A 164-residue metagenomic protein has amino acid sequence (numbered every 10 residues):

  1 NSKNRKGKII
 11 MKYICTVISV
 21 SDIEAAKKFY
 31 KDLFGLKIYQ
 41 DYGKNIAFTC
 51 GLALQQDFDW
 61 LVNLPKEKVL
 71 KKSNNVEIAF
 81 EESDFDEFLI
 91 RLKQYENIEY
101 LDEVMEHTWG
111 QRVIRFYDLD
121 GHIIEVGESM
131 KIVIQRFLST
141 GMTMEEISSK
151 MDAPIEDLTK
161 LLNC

Functional and structural regions predicted by a protein language model:
K3-A25, V76-I78, S129-C164: N-terminal beta-strand motif that seeds the catalytic metal site of vicinal oxygen chelate
M11, I38-D41, H107-W109: Short solvent-exposed loop/turn micro-motifs enriched in small/polar/acidic residues
S21-I23, N75-I123, T140, M151-E156 (+1 more regions): Vicinal oxygen chelate
D22-L36: Amphipathic alpha-helical segments
G35-Q40, E99-E103: Short secondary-structure junctions
K37-K72, I123-E128: Conserved short beta-strand elements that form part of the metal-binding/catalytic scaffold of enzyme active sites
